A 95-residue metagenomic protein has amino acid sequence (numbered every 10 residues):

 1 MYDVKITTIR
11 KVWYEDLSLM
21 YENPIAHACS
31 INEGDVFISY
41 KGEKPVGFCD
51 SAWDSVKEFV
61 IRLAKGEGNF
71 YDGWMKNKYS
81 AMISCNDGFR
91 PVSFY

Functional and structural regions predicted by a protein language model:
Y2, T8-N23: Short, structured beta-strand/loop micro-motifs enriched in basic residues and often containing a Trp
D3-T7, V36-I38, S93-Y95: Ser/Thr- (and often Asn-) enriched beta-sheet segments in non-cytosolic proteins
I9-W13, G42-K44, G88: Generic structural motif
L19-K44: Short, flexible N-terminal segments of the mature chain
F37-V46, Y71-Y79: Low-complexity, flexible helical/coil segments
K44-S55: Short, Lys/Arg- and Gly-enriched loop/turn segments at beta-strand edges
V56-Y95: Short, compact, well-ordered microdomains
